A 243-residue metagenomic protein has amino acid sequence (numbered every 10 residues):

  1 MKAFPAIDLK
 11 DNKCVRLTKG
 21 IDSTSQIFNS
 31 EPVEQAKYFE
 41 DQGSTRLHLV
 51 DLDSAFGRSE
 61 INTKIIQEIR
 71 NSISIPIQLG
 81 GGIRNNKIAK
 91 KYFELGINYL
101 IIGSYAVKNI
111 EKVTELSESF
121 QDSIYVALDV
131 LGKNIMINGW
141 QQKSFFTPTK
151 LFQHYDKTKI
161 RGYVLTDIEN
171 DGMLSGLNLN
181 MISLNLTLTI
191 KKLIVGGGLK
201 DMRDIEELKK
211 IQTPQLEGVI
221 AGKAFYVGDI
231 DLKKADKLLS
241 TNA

Functional and structural regions predicted by a protein language model:
D8, F39, L47, Y92 (+4 more regions): Conserved, mostly hydrophobic/aromatic
D11-N12, T18-S23, K90-F93, I97-D171: Conserved anion-binding
R46-K64, S104, L165-L174: Glycine-rich, proline-tolerant flexible connector loops at the mouths of alpha/beta enzymes
H48-D51, I101-I102, Y125, V164 (+2 more regions): Conserved beta-strand positions in the central sheet of alpha/beta enzyme cores
D53, I61-E118: Glycine/small-residue-rich loop that forms an oxyanion/phosphate-binding "nest" at active or ligand-binding sites
E60-Q67, Q141-K150, S175-L184: Charged helix-capping and loop-helix junction motifs
I73, I77-Y99, N180-Q215, A235: Catalytic cores of alpha/beta
E111-S119, K209-Q212, L216-A221, F225-A243: C-terminal helical cap(s) of enzyme catalytic domains, especially alpha/beta-barrels
